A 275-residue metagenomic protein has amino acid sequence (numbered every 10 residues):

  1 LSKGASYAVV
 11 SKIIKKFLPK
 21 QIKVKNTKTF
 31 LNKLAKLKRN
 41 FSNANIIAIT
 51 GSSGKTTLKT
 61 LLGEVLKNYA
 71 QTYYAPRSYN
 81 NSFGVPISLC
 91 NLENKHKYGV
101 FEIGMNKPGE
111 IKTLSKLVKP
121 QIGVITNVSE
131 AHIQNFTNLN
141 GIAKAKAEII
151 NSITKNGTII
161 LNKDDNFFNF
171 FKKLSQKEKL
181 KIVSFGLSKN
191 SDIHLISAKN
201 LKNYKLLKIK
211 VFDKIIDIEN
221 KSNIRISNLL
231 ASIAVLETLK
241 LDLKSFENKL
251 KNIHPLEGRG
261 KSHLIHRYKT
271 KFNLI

Functional and structural regions predicted by a protein language model:
L1-Y7: Long, basic/Gly/Ser/Thr-rich N-terminal segments that mediate initial subcellular attachment or targeting
G4, K119, H254: Conserved functional loop/turn residues at catalytic and ligand-binding sites
V10-P19, V124-L274: Acidic, Mg2+-coordinating active-site environments of NTP-dependent enzymes
P19-L31: N-terminal pre-Walker A segment at the start of P-loop NTPase domains
Q21-K23, I46, T72-Y74, I182-S184 (+1 more regions): Conserved beta-strand scaffold positions in the cores of enzyme catalytic domains, especially in NTP/NDP-utilizing
V24-K25, A75, Y79, S222 (+1 more regions): A generic helix-loop boundary/linker signal
K28-K163, N169-L180, I233-L239: Phosphate-binding loop of NTP-binding sites
G99, L274-I275: Residue-level marker for buried hydrophobic side chains located in beta-strands that build the well-ordered beta-sheet
